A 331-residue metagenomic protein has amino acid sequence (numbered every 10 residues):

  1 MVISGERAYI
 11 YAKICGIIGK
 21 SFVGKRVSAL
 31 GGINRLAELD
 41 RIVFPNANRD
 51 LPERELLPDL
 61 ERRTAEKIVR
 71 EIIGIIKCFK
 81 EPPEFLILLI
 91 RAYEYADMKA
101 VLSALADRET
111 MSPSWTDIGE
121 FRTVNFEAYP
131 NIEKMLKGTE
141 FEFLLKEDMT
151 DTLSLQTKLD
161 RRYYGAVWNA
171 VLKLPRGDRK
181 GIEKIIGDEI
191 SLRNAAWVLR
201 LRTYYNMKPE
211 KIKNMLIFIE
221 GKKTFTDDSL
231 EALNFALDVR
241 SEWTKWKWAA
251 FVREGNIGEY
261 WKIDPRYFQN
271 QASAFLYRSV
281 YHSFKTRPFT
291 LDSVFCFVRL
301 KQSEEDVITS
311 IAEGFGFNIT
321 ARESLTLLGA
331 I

Functional and structural regions predicted by a protein language model:
M1-I331: N-terminal domain-start signal
